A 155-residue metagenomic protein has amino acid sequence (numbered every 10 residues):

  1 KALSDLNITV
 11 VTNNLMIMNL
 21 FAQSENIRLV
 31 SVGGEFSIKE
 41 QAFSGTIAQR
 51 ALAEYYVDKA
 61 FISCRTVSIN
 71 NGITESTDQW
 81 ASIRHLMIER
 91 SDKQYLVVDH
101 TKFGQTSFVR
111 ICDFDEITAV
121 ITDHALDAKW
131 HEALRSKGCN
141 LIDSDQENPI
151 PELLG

Functional and structural regions predicted by a protein language model:
K1-L3: Glycine-rich N-terminal segment of FAD-binding domains in flavoprotein oxidoreductases, spanning the beta-loop-helix
D5-V10, E116-A119: Short active-site oxyanion
V11-L15: Catalytic nucleophile loop
M16-G155: Conserved phosphate- and dinucleotide-binding cores of soluble alpha/beta proteins, encompassing both enzyme active
